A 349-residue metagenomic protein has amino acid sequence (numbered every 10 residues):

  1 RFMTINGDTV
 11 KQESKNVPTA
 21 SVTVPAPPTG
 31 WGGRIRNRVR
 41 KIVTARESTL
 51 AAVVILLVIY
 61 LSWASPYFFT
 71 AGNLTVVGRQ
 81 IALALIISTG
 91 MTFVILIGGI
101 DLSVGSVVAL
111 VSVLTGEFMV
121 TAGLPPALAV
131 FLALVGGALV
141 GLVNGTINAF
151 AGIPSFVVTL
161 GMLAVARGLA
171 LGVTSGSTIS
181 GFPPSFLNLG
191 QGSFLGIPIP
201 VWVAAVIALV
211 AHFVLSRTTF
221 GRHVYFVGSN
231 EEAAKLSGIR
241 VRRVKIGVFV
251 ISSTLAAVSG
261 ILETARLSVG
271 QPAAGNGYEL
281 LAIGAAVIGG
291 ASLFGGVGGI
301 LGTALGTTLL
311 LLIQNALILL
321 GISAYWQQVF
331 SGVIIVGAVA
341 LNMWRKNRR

Functional and structural regions predicted by a protein language model:
T4-S88, T115, A122-L128, I239: Membrane-interfacial amphipathic/re-entrant helices at transmembrane-helix boundaries
I55-A122, T146-I153, A286, G290-L301 (+2 more regions): Single transmembrane alpha-helix segments in multi-pass membrane proteins
N73, V210-V250: Membrane-helix/interface signature in polytopic inner-membrane proteins
I81-G90, S106, L110, L139-L142 (+4 more regions): Hydrophobic alpha-helical segments embedded in the membrane of multi-pass proteins
G123-L163, L305-G306: Alpha-helical transmembrane segments within multi-pass membrane transporters and channels
S155-T218, V244-G247, R266-G275: Transmembrane helix-bundle core of multi-pass membrane transporters and related energy-transducing complexes
R240-T264, N276: Transmembrane alpha-helices
A256, R266-S331: Transmembrane alpha-helical segments in multi-pass inner-membrane proteins
